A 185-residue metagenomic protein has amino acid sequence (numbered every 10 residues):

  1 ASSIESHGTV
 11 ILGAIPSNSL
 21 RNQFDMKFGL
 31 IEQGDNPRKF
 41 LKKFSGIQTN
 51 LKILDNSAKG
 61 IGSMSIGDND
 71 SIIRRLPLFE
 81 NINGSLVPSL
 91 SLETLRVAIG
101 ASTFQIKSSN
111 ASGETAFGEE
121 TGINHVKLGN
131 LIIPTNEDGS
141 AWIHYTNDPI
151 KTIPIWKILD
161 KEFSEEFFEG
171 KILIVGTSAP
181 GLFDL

Functional and structural regions predicted by a protein language model:
A1-L131, S164-L185: Non-transmembrane functional regions of envelope-associated proteins
K127-E165: Protease-associated
